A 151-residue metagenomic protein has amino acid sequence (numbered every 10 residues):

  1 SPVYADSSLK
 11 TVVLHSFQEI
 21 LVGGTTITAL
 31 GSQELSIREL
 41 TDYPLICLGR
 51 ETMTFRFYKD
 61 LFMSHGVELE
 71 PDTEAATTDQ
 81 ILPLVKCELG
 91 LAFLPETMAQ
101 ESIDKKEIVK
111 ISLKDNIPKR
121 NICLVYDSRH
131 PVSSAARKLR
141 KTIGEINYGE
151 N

Functional and structural regions predicted by a protein language model:
S1-Y43, R50, I117: Acidic, Gly/Pro-rich loop/turn segments at junctions of secondary structure
V12-V13, I20-V22, L91, V109 (+1 more regions): Residues embedded in well-ordered beta-strands
P44-H65, V132-A136, R140-K141, G149-E150: Secondary-structure junction motif
C47-L48, E74, A92, V125: Active-site-adjacent beta-strand anchor residues
T54-I111: Hydrophobic hinge/microswitch elements
V109-N151: A late-sequence structural motif
